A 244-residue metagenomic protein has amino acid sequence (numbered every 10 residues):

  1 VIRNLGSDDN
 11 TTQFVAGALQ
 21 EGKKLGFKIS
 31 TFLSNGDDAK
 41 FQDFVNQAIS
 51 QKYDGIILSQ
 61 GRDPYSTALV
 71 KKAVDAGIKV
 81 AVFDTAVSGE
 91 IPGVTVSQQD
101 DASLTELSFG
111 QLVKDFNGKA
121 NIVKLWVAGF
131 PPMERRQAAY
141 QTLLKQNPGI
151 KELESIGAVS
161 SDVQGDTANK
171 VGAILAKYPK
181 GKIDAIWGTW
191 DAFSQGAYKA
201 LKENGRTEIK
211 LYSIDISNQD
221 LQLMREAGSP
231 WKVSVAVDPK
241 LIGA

Functional and structural regions predicted by a protein language model:
V1-A244: A residue-level marker of the well-folded mature domains of exported/periplasmic proteins
